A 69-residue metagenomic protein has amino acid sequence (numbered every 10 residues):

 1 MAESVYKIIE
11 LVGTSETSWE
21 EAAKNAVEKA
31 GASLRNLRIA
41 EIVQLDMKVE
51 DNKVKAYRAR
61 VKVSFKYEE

Functional and structural regions predicted by a protein language model:
S4-L37: Short, well-ordered alpha-helical segments
Y6, L37-A40, V54-R60: Short connector loops at helix/strand junctions that flank enzyme active sites, especially segments positioning acidic
V12, V43, S64: Residues in well-ordered beta-strands of folded domains
S33-M47: Amphipathic, hydrophobic secondary-structure cores in small proteins
D46-E69: A cross-kingdom feature marking charged/low-complexity
